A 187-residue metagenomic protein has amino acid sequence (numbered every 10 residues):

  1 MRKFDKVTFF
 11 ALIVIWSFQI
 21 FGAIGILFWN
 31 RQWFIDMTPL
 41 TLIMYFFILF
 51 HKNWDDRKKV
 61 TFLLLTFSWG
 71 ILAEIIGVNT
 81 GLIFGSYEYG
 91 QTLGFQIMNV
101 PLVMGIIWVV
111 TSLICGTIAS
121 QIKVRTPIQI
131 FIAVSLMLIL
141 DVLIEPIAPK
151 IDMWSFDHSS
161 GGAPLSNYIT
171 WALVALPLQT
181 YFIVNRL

Functional and structural regions predicted by a protein language model:
M1-L187: Aromatic-rich, lipid-facing transmembrane alpha helices and their immediate juxtamembrane interface loops in integral
